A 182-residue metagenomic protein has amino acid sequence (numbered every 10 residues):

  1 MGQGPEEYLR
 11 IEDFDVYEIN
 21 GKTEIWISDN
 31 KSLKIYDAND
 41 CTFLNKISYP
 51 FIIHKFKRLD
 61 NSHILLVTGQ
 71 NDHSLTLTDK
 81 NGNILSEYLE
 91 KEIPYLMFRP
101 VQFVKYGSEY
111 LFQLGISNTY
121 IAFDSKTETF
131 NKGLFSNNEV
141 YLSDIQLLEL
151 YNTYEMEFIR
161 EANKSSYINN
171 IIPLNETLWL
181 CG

Functional and structural regions predicted by a protein language model:
M1-G21: Blade-loop segments of beta-propeller domains
M1-Y8, L85-R99, N131-A162: Surface-exposed loop and turn segments in beta-propeller and other repeat-based domains that flank or scaffold
L9-D15, F51-L59, Y95-F103, S166-N170: Repeated scaffold domains used in trafficking and secretory/extracellular systems, primarily beta-propellers
D15, G21-D29, S62-G69, K105-I121 (+1 more regions): Short beta-strand elements that form the blades of beta-propeller/WD-repeat-like and other beta-sheet-rich scaffold
E24-D29, A38-D40, N45-G69, H73: Internal, well-ordered alpha/beta segment that forms a basic, Gly-enriched binding/recognition surface
S32-I35, D72-L77, S117-A122: Structural motif
D37-C41, D79-N83, D124-T127: Short loop/turn segments that connect beta-strands within beta-propeller blades
K55-R58, I64-R99, F103-Q113: Solenoidal tandem-repeat scaffolds enriched in leucines and small polar residues
